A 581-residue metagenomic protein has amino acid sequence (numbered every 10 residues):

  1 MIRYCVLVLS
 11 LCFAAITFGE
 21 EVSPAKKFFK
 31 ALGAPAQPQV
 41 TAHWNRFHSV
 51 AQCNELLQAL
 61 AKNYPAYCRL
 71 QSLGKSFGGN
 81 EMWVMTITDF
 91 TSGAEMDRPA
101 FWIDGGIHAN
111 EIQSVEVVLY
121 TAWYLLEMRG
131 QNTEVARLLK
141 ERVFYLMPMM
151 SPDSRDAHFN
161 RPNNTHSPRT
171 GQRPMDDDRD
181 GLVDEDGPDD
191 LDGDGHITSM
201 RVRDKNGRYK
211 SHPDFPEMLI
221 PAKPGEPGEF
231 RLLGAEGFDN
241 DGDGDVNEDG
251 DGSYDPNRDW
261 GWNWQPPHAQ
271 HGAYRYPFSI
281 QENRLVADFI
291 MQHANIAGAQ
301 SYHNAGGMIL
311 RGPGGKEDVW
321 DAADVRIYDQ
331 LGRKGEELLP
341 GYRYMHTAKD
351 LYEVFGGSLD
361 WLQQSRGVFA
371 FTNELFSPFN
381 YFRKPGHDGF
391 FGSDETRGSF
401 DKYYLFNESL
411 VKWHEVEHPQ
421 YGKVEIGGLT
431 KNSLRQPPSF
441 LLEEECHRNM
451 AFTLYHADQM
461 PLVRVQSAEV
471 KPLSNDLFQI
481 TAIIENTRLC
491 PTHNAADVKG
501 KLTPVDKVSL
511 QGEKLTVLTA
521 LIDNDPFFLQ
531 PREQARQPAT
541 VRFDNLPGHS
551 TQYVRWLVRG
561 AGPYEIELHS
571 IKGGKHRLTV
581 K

Functional and structural regions predicted by a protein language model:
V6-A15: Bacterial N-terminal signal peptides
T17-G19: Boundary at the C-terminal end of the N-terminal hydrophobic targeting segment
V22-E81: Short glycine- and acidic-rich boundary segments immediately preceding or forming the N-terminal edge of structured
E81, Y145-M147, D153, F159 (+6 more regions): Metallocarboxypeptidase
S114-N160: Short helix-loop-beta-strand segments that form the rim/entrance of peptidase-like active sites
D176-D180, D194, D239-D243: Acidic carboxylate motifs that coordinate Ca2+ or other divalent cations, activating on Asp/Glu
I484-K499: Short amphipathic, basic-aromatic surface patches that mediate peripheral association with negatively charged
F543-T579: Low-complexity, intrinsically disordered segments enriched in Ser/Thr together with acidic residues
